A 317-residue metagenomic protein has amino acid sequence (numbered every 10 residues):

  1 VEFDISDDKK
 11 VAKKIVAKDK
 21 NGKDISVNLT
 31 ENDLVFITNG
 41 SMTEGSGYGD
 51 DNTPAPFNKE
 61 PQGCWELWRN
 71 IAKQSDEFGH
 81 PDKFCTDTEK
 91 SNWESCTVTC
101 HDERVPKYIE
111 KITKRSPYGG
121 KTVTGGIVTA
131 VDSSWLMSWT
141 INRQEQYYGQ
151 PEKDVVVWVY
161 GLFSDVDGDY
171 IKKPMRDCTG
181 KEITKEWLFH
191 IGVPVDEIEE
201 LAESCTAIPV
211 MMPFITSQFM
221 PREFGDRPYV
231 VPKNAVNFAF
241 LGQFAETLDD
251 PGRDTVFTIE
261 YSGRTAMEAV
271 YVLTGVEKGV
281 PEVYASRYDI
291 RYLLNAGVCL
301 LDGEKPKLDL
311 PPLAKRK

Functional and structural regions predicted by a protein language model:
V1-G22: A conserved short coil-to-beta-strand element within the FAD-binding core of flavoproteins
S6, S26-V27, Y229: A general structural signal for stabilizing positions within well-ordered secondary structure
G22-K23, V276: Secondary-structure transition/capping motifs at alpha-helix termini and the adjoining loop/turn into the next element
K23-L34: Core beta-strand elements of the Rossmann-like FAD/NAD(P) dinucleotide-binding domain in flavoenzyme oxidoreductases
N32-N39, E44-R264, Y271-A285: C-terminal segments that line or cap access tunnels to active or ligand-binding sites in enzymes and enzyme-associated
V272-K317: Active-site-proximal substrate-binding core of FAD-dependent oxidoreductases
